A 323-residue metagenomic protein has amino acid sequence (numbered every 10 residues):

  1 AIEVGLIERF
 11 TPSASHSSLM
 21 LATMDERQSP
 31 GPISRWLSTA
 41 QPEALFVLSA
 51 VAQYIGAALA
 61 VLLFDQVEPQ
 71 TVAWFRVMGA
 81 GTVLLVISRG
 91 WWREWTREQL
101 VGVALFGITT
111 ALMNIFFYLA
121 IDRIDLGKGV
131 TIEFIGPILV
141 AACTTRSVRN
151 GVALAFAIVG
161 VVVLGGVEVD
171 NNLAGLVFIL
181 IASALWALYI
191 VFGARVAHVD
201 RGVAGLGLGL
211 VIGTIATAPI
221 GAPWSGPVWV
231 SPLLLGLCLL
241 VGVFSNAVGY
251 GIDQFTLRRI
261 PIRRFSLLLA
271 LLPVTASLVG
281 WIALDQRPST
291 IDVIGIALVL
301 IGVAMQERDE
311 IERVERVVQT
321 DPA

Functional and structural regions predicted by a protein language model:
E3-W74, L105-I108, L112-F116, V159-V162 (+3 more regions): Glycine-/small-residue-enriched transmembrane alpha-helix faces in small-molecule transporters and effluxers
L21, D25-P32, V77, A270-A323: C-terminal-most transmembrane helix of multi-pass membrane proteins
Q41-L45, T71-V86, N150-F156, A174-I181 (+2 more regions): Hydrophobic alpha-helical transmembrane segments of multi-pass integral membrane proteins, especially transporters
L48, F75, F106, I132 (+5 more regions): Hydrophobic core positions of alpha-helical segments in small-molecule transporters and transporter systems
L48-I55, L59, I87, A104-L119 (+5 more regions): Hydrophobic alpha-helical transmembrane segments of multi-pass membrane transport proteins, especially secondary
L63, V72, R76, A120 (+7 more regions): Hydrophobic/aromatic residues within transmembrane alpha-helices of multi-pass small-molecule transporters
M78-V83, I132-C143, I212-A216, R264 (+2 more regions): Alpha-helical transmembrane segments of compact multi-pass small-molecule transporters, enriched in specific families
L84, I135, R149-E168, V211 (+2 more regions): Hydrophobic transmembrane alpha-helices of multi-pass small-molecule transport proteins
